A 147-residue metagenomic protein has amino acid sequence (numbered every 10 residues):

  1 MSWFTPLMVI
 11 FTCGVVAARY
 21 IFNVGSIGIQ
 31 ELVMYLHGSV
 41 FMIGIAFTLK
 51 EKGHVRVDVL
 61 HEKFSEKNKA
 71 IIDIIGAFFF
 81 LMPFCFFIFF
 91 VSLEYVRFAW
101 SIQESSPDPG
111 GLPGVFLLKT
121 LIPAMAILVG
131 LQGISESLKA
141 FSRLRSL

Functional and structural regions predicted by a protein language model:
M1-L147: Alpha-helical transmembrane segments and membrane-interface helix-loop junctions in multi-pass membrane proteins
